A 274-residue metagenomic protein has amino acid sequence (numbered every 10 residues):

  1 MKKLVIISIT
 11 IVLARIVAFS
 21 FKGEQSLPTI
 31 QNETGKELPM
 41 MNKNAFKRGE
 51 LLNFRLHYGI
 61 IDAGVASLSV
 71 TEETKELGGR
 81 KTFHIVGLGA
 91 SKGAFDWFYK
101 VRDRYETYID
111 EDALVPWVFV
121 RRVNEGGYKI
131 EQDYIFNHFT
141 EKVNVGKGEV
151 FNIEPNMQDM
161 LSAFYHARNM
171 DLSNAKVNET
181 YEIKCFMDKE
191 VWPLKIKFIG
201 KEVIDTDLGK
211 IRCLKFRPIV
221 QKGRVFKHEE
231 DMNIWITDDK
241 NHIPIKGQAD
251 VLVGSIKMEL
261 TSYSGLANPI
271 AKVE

Functional and structural regions predicted by a protein language model:
M1-L4: Positively charged n-region of N-terminal signal peptides that target proteins for export
I6-I7, F186: Short amphipathic alpha-helical "recognition" segments used for binding
S8-R15: Bacterial N-terminal signal peptides
A18-F21: Boundary at the C-terminal end of the N-terminal hydrophobic targeting segment
G23-F136, N174-E274: Acidic, serine/threonine-rich low-complexity disordered tracts
Y128-D171: Hydrophobic, well-structured mid-protein blocks that either form specific transmembrane helices
